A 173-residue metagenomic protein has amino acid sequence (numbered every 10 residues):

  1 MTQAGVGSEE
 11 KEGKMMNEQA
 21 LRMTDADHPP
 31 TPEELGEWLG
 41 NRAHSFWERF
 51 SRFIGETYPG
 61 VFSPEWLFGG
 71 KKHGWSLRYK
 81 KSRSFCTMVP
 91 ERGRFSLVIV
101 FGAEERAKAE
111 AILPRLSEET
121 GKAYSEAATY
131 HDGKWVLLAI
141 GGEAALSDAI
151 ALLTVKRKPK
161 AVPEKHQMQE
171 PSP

Functional and structural regions predicted by a protein language model:
T2-P173: Charge-dense, helix-prone N-terminal extensions
